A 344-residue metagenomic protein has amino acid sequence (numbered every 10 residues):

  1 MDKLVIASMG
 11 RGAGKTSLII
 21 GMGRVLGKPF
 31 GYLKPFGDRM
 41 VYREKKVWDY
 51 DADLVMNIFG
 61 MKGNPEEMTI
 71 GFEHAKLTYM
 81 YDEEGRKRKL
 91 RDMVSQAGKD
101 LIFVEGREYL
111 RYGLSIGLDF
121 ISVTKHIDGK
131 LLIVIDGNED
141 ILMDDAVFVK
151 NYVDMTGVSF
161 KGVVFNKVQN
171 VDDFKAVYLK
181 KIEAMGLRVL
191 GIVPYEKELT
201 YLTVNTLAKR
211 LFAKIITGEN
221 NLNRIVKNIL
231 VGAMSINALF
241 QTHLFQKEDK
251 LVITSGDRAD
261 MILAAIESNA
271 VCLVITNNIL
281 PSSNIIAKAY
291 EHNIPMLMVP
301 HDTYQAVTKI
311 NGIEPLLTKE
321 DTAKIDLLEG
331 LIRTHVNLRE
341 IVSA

Functional and structural regions predicted by a protein language model:
K3, G10, K87-G106, V231-M234 (+2 more regions): P-loop NTP-binding module
K3-L4, F30-G31, D53, D100-I102 (+7 more regions): Structural motif
L4-A13, S17-G85, M93: N-terminal phosphate/diphosphate-binding loop that engages ATP/GTP or pyrophosphate donors across diverse enzyme folds
S8-G10, P35-F36, M68, E105-E108 (+8 more regions): Fold-independent oxyanion-binding glycine-rich loops and adjacent beta-strand/coil segments at enzyme active sites
H74, G85, K181-T200: Ligand-binding beta-strand-loop-alpha-helix segment within the catalytic cores of soluble metabolic enzymes
L77-G117, I121-K125: Phosphate-binding/switch loop-helix module in NTP-utilizing enzymes
R107-L187, D257-K319: Conserved catalytic-core segment of NTP-binding enzymes
I192-S255, I310-A344: Non-catalytic interface/targeting segments
